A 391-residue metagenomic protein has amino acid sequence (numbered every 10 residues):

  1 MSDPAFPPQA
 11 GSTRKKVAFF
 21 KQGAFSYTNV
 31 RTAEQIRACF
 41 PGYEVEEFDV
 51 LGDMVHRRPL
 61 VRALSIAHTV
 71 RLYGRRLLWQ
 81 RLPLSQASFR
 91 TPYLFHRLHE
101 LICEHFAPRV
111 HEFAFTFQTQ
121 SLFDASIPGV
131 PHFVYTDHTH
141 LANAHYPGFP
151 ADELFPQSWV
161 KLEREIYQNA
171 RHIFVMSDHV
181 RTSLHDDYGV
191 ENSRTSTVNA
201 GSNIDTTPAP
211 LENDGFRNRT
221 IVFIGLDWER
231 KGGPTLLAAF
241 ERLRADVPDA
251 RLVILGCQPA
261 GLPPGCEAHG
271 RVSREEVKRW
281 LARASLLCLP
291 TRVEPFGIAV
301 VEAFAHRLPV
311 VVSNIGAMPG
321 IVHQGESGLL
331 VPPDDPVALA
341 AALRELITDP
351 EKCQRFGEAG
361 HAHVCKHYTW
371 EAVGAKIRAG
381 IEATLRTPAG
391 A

Functional and structural regions predicted by a protein language model:
D152-I173: Membrane-proximal helix-turn-helix segments that form the acceptor-binding/catalytic region of lipid-linked
F174, D205, P210-K231, L237-E241: Conserved donor-binding/catalytic core segment of Leloir-type glycosyltransferases
H179, G201: Carbohydrate-associated surface elements
R271, Q324-G325, L329-P336, E345-P350: Conserved acidic donor-binding segment of nucleotide-sugar-dependent glycosyltransferases
V272, R279-A284: Short alpha-helical donor nucleotide-sugar binding micro-motif in glycosyltransferases
L287-C288: A short hydrophobic beta-strand element within the catalytic core of glycosyltransferases that build diverse glycans
R292: Aromatic "clamp/platform" in nucleotide-sugar-dependent glycosyltransferases that forms part of the donor/acceptor
P309-V312, V322: Short hydrophobic beta-strand element within catalytic cores of glycosyltransferases and related nucleotide-activated
